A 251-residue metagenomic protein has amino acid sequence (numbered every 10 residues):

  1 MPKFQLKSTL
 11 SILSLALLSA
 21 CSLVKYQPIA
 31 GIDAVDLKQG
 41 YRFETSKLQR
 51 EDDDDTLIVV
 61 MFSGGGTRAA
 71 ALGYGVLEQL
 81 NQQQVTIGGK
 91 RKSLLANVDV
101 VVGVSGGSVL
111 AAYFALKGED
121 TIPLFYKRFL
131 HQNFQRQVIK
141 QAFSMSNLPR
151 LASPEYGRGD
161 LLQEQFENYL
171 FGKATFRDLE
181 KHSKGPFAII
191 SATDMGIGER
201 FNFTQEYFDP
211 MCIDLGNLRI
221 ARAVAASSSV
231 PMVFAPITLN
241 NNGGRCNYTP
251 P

Functional and structural regions predicted by a protein language model:
M1-S22: Sec-dependent bacterial lipoprotein signal peptides
F4, C21-P251: Catalytic domains of lipid- and phosphate-ester/thioester hydrolases
